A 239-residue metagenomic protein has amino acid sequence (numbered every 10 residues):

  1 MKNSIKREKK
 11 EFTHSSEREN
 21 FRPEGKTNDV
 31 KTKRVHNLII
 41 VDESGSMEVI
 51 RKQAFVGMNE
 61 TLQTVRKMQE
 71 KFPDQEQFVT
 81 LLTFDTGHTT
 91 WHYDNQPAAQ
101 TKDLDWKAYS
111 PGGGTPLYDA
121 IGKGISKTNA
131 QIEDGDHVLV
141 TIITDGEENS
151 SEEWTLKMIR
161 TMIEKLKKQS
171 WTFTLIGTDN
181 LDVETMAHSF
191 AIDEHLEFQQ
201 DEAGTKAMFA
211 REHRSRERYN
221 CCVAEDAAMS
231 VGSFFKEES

Functional and structural regions predicted by a protein language model:
K2-S239: Acidic, low-complexity intrinsically disordered regions
